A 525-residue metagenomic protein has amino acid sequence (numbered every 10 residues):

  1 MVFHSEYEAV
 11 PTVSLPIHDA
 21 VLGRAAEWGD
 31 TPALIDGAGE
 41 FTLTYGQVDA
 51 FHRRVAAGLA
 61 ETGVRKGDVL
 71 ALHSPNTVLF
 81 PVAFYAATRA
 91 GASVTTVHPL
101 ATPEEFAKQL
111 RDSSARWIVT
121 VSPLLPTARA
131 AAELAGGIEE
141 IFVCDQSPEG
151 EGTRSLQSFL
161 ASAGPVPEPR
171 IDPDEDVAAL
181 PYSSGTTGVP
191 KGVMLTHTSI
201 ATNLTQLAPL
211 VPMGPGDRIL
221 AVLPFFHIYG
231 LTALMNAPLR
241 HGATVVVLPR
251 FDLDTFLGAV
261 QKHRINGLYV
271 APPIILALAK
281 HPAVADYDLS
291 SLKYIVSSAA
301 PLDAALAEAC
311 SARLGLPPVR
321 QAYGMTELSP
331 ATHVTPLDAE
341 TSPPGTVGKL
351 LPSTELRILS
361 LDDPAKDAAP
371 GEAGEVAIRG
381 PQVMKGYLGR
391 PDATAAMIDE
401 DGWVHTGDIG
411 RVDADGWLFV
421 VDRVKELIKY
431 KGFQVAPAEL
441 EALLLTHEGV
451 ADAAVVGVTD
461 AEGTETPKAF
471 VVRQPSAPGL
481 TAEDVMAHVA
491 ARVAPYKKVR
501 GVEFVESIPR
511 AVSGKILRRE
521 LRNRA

Functional and structural regions predicted by a protein language model:
V13, D30-T77, P81-Y85, T102-A107 (+1 more regions): Conserved AMP-binding/adenylate-forming core of the ANL superfamily
G29-D30, P148, A163-Y182, V189 (+1 more regions): Conserved pre-ATP/AMP-binding loop-to-beta segment of ANL
T42-G46, A178-T202: Conserved AMP-binding A3 loop
E61-T62, R89-S158, P167, A283 (+1 more regions): Structural core segment of the AMP-binding/adenylate-forming
A101, K108, I118-T120, L268 (+6 more regions): AMP-binding/adenylate-forming catalytic core of the ANL superfamily
A201-R218, F226-G267, H281: Conserved AMP-binding/adenylation subdomain of ANL enzymes
I265-Y269, H281-S342, E355, A365: Gly/Ser/Thr-rich phosphate-binding loop
R357-A377, A396, A414-D415, S476-A482 (+1 more regions): Conserved beta-loop-beta connector loops within the AMP-binding
